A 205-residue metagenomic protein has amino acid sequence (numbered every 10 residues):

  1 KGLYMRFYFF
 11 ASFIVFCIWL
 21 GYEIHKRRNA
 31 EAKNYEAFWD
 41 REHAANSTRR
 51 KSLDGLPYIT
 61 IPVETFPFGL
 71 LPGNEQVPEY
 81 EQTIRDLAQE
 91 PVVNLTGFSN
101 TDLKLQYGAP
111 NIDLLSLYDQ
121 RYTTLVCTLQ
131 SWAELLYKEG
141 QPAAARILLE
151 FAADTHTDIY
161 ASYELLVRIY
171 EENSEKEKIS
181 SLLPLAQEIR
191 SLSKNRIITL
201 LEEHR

Functional and structural regions predicted by a protein language model:
R6-T124: N-terminal alpha-helical interaction modules that lie
T123, H156-T157, S191: Short coil turns that delineate tetratricopeptide repeat
T128-L129, Y163: TPR repeat positional signature
S131-W132, L166: Structural register within alpha-helical repeat arrays
L135-L136, Y170: Residue at a conserved register position within TPR or TPR-like alpha-solenoid repeats
P142, E175-K176: TPR-repeat structural position
A161-S162, R196-I197: TPR alpha-solenoid repeat register
